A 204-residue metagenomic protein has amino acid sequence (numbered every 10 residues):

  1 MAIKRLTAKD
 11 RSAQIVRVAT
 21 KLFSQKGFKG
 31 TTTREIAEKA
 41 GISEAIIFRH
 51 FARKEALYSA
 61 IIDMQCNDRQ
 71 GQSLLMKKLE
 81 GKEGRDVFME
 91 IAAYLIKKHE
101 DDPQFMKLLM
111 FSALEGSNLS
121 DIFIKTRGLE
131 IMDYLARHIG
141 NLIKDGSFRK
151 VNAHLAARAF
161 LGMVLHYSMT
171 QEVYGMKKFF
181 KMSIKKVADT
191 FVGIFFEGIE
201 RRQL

Functional and structural regions predicted by a protein language model:
I3, M106, F111, D121 (+3 more regions): Hydrophobic/aromatic-rich alpha-helical bundle segments in the mid-to-C-terminal region
R11-T20, I36, I61-Q65, R69 (+1 more regions): Generic hydrophobic, amphipathic alpha-helix propensity
Q14, L22-A56, A60: Helix-turn-helix
I15, R53-S59, D68, R85 (+1 more regions): Short amphipathic alpha-helical segment with a characteristic S/N-K-E followed by hydrophobic residues
I15-F23, L95, F195: Short hydrophobic clusters on alpha-helical segments that form packing/core surfaces in small helical domains
D63-G81, E172-S183: Short, flexible, glycine-rich and Lys/Arg-enriched loop motifs at helix boundaries that contact anionic partners
L74-Q104, A156-F160: Hydrophobic alpha-helical connector segments
D86, K97-A136, K181: Short secondary-structure transition hinges
